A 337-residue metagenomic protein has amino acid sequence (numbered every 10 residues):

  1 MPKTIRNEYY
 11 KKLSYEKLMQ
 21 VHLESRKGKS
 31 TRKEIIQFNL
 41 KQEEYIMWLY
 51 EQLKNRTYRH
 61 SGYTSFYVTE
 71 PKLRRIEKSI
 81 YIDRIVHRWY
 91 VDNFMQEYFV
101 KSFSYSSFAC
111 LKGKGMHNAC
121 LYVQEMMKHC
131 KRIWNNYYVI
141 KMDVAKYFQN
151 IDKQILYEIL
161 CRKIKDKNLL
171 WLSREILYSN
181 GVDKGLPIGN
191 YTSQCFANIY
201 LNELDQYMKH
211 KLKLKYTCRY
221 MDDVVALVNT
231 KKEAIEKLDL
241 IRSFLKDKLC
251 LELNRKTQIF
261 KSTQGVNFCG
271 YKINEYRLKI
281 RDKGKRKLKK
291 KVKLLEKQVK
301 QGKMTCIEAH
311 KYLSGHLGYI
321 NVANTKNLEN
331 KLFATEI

Functional and structural regions predicted by a protein language model:
M1-M47: Non-catalytic, polymerase-adjacent accessory regions of viral genome-replication enzymes
K3-E8, N93-Q149: Active-site-proximal segment of RNA-dependent polymerases
G28-I36, S61-I85, S102-G115, I176-N198: Short, conserved non-catalytic motifs in the polymerase core
F38-G62: Amphipathic alpha-helical blocks
Y45, Q52-L53, L121-M221, V225-I241 (+3 more regions): Conserved polymerase palm-domain catalytic core
S61-Y63, C218-D222, N254-K256: Short Gly/Ser/Thr- and Asp/Glu-enriched loop/turn motifs at secondary-structure junctions
S79, R88, I235-E236, R242 (+1 more regions): Right-hand nucleic-acid polymerase module
I85, Y90-F94: Active/ligand-binding-proximal structured segments within catalytic/core domains that scaffold catalytic residues
